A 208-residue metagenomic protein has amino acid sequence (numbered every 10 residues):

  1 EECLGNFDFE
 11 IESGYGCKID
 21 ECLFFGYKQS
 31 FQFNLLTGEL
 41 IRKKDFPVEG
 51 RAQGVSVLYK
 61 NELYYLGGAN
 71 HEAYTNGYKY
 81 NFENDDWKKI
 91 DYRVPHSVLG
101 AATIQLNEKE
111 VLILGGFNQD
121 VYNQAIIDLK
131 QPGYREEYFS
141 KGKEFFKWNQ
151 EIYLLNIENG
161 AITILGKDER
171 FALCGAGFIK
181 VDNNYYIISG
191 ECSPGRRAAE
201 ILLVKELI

Functional and structural regions predicted by a protein language model:
E1-I208: Kelch-like beta-propeller repeat domains
